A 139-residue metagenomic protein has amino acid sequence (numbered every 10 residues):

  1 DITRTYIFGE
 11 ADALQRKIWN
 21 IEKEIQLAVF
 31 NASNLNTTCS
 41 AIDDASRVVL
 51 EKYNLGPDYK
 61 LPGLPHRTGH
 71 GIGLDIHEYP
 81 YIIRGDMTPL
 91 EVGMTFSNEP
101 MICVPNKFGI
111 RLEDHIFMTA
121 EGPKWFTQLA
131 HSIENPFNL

Functional and structural regions predicted by a protein language model:
D1-L139: Active-site neighborhoods and metal-handling regions in enzymes and metal-associated proteins
